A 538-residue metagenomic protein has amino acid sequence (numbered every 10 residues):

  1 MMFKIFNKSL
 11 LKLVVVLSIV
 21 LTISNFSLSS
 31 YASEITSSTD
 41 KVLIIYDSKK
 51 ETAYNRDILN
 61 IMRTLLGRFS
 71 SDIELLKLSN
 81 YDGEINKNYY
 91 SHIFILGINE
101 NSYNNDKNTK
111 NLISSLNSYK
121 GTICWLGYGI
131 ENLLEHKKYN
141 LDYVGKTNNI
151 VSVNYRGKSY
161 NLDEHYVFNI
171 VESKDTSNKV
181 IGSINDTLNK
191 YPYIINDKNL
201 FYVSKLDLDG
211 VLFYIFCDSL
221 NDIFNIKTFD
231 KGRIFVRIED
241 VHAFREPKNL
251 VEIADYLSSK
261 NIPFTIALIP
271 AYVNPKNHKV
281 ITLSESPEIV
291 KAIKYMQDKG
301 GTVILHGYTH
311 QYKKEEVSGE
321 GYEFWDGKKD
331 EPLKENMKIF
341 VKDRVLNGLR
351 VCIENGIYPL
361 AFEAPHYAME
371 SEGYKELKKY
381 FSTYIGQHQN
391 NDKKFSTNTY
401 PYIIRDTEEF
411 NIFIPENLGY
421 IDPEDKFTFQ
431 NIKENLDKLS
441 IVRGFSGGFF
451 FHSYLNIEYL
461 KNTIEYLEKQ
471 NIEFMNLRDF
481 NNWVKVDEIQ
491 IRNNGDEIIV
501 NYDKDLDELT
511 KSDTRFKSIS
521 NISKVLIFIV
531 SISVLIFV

Functional and structural regions predicted by a protein language model:
N25-S37: Sec-dependent signal peptide cleavage junction
S38-V42, Y89-I93, G121-T122, Y143-N148 (+1 more regions): A glycine-centered loop/beta-turn motif at secondary-structure junctions
E51-I123: Helical hinge/lid and interdomain linker segments adjacent to catalytic or ligand-binding clefts that mediate domain
E100-L162: A glycine-rich, often tryptophan-bearing local segment used as a flexible ligand/cofactor-contacting loop or short
L126-L133, P263-E370, F449: Metal-dependent polysaccharide deacetylase catalytic core of the NodB/CE4 family, i.e., the active-site-bearing domain
N221-D230, D255-L268, N274, S382-P401 (+1 more regions): C-terminal domain-boundary segment and adjacent tail
I234-H242, L257, L346, C352-A361 (+2 more regions): Catalytic grooves of carbohydrate-active enzymes
P332-I404, L455-K461: Catalytic domains of cell-wall/extracellular-matrix polysaccharide-remodeling enzymes, centered on de-N-acetylation
